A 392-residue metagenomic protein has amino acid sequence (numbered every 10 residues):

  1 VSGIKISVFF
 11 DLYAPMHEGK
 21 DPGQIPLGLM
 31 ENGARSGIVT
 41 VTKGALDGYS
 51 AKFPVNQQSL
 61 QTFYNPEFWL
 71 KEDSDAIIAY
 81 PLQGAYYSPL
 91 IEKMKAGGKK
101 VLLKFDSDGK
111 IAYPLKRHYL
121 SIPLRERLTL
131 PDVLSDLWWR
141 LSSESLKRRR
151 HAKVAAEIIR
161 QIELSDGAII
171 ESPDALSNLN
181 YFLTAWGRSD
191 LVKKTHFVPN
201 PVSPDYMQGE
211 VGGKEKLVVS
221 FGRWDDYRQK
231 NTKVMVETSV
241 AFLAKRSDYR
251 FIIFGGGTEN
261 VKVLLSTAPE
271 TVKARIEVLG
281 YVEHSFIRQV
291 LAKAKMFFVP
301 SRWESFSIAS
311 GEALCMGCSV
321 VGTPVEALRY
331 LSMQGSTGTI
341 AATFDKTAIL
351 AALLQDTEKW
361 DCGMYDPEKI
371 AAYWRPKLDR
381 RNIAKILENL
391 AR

Functional and structural regions predicted by a protein language model:
V1-G48, E72: N-terminal subdomain of nucleotide-sugar transferases
G109, R125-A168: Membrane-proximal helix-turn-helix segments that form the acceptor-binding/catalytic region of lipid-linked
K147-V192, P204: A short, active-site helix/loop in glycosyltransferases that binds the activated sugar's phosphate group
E210-K230, V236-V240, I252: Conserved donor-binding/catalytic core segment of Leloir-type glycosyltransferases
L264-V282: Nucleotide-activated donor-binding/catalytic signature segment of Leloir-type glycosyltransferases, i.e., the conserved
R302: Aromatic "clamp/platform" in nucleotide-sugar-dependent glycosyltransferases that forms part of the donor/acceptor
S319-G322: Short hydrophobic beta-strand element within catalytic cores of glycosyltransferases and related nucleotide-activated
D361-A391: A charged, aromatic-enriched C-terminal amphipathic alpha-helix characteristic of glycosyltransferases across folds
